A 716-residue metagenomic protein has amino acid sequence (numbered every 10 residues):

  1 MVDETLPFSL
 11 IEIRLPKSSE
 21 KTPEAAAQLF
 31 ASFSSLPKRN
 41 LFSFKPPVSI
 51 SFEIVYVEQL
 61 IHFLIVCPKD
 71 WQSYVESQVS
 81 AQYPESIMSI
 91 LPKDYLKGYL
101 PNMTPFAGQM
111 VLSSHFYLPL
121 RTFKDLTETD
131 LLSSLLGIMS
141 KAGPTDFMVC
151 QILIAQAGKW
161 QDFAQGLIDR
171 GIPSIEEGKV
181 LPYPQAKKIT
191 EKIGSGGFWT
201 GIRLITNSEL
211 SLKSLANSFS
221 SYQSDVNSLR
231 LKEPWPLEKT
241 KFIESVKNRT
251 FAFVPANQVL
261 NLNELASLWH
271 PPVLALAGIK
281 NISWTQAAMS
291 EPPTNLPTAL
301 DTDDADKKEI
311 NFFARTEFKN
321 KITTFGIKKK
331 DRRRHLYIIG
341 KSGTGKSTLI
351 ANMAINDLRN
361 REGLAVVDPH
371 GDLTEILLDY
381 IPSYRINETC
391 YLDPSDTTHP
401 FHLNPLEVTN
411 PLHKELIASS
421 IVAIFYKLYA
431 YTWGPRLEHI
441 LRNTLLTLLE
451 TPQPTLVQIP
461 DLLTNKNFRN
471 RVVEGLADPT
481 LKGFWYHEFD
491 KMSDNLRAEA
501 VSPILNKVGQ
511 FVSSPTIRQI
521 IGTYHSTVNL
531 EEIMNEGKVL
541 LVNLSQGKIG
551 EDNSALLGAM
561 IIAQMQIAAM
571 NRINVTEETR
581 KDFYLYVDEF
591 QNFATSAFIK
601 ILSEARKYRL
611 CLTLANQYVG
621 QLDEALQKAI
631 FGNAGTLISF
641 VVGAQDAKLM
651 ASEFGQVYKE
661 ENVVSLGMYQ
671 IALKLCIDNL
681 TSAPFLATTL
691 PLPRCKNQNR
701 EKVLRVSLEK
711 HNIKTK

Functional and structural regions predicted by a protein language model:
M1-T302, T397, V473-A477, P503: Extended, folded cores of ATP/NTP-driven motor/assembly subunits in large transport and secretion machines
Y74, Q78, T316-K321, K329-D331 (+6 more regions): P-loop NTPase motor domains
Q78, G166, L212-S220, S228-P234 (+6 more regions): Composition- and surface-driven signal marking solvent-exposed, interaction-prone regions in large proteins
L96-Q109, P119, W160-F163, L373-I376 (+7 more regions): Switch/connector loops and helix/strand junctions flanking conserved nucleotide-binding motifs in nucleotide-processing
L126-W160, P272-L274, G278-K280, W284-T285 (+7 more regions): P-loop NTPase motor core of the ASCE superfamily
D304-T324: N-terminal pre-Walker A segment at the start of P-loop NTPase domains
P369, A615-Q621: Conserved H-loop
K607-Q617, A644: Glycine-rich and small/hydrophobic secondary-structure elements
